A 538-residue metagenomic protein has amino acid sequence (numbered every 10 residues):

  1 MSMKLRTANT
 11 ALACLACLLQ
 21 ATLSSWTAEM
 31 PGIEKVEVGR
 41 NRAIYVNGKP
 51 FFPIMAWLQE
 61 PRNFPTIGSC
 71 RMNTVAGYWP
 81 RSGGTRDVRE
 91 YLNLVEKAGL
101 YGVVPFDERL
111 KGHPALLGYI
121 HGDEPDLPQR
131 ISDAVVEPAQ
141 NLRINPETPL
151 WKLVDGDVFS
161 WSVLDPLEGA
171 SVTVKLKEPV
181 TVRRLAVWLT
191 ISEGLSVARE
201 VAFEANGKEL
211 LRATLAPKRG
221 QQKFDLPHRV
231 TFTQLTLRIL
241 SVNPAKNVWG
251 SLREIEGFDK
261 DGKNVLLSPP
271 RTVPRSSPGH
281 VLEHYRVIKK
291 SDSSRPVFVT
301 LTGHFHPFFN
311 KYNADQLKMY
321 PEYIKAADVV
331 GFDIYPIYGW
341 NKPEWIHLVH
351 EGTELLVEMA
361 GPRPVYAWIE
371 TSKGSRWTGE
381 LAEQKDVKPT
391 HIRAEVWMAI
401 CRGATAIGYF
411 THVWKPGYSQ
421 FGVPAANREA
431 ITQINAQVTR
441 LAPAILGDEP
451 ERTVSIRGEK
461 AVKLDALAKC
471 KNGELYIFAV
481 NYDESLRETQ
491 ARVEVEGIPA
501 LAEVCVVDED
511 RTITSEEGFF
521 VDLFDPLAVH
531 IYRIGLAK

Functional and structural regions predicted by a protein language model:
P61-P114, T272-F298, P343-V349: Aromatic-lined substrate-binding rim segments of carbohydrate-active enzymes
V103-D107, P278-Q316, A360-G374, Y409-H412 (+1 more regions): Aromatic-lined carbohydrate-recognition surfaces of secreted/lumenal glycan-active proteins
I131-V182, W188-E200, A205, A216 (+1 more regions): Disordered, acidic Ser/Thr/Pro-rich linker "stalks" and the adjacent N-terminal cap of the next globular domain
R183, G458-I498, L527: Carbohydrate-binding surface patches
R238-K246: Short beta-strand-plus-loop segments that form exposed binding edges in beta-rich domains
L356-T390: Active-site clefts of carbohydrate-active enzymes
E380-A436: Aromatic/acidic polysaccharide-binding cleft in carbohydrate-active enzymes
S515-K538: C-terminal beta-strand-rich structural cap/linker in extracellular carbohydrate-active enzymes
